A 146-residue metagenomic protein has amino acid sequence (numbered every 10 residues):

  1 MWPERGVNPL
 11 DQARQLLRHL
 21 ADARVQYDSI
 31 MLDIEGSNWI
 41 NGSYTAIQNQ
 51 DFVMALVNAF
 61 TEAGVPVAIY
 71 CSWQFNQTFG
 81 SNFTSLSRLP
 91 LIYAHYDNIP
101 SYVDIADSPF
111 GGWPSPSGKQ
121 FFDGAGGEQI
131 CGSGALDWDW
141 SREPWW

Functional and structural regions predicted by a protein language model:
M1, D28-I34, P66-C71, P90-A94 (+1 more regions): Structural recognition of the beta-strand scaffold that forms the well-ordered cores of secreted hydrolase catalytic
M1-P66: Substrate-binding cleft of extracellular glycoside hydrolase catalytic domains
W2-V7, E35-I40, V67, W73-Q77 (+2 more regions): Solvent-exposed loop/turn segments at secondary-structure junctions within structured extracellular/periplasmic domains
V7-D22, F75-G80, S101-S108: Alpha-helical scaffolding within the catalytic cores of extracellular/periplasmic polymer-degrading hydrolases
T45-Q48, N82-S87: Short, surface-exposed, charged loop/turn segments at secondary-structure junctions
I47-Q50, Y70, P109-G112: Short, well-ordered coil↔helix boundary/capping segments
V53, A68-S85: Active-site-adjacent substructure of cysteine-protease-like catalytic cores
L86-W146: Functionally critical loop-and-helix segments that line ligand-binding/catalytic clefts of soluble enzyme domains
